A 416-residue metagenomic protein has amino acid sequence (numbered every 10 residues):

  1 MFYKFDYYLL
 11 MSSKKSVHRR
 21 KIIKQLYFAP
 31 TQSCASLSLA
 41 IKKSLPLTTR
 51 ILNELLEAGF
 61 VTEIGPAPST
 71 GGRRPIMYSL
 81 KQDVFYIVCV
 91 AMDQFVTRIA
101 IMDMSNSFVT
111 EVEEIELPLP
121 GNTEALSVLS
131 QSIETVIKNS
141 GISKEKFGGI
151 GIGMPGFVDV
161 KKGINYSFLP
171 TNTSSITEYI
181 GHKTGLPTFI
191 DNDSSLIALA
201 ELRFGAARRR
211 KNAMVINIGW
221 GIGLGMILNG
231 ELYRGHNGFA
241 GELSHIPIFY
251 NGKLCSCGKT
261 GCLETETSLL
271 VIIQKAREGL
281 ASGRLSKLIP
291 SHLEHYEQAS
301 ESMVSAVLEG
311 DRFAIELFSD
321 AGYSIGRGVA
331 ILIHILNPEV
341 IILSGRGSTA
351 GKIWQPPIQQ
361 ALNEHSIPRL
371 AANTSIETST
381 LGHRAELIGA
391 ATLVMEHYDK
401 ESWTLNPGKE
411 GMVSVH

Functional and structural regions predicted by a protein language model:
M1-P66, T70-G72, M77-E113, P120-E145 (+3 more regions): ATP-binding/phosphotransfer module of carbohydrate and carboxylate kinases, centering on a glycine-rich
E63-I64, T188-N192, M226: General beta-strand structural signal in soluble alpha/beta enzymes
I87-A91, F147-G151, A213-N217, G223-G225: Short glycine-aspartate micro-motif
D103-M104, V160, I227: Short, acidic, Ser/Thr-enriched surface-loop or helix-capping motifs
F108, N165, L232-Y233: Hydrophobic "anchor" residues
E111-N212, I353-E364: Glycine-rich phosphate-binding loop and adjoining helix at the ATP-binding site of ATP-dependent phosphoryl-transfer
D193, G219, A390: Active-site glycine-centered loops adjacent to acidic/histidine catalytic or metal-binding residues that shape
R209-T267: Glycine-rich phosphate-binding loop of actin/hexokinase-like ATP-binding domains
